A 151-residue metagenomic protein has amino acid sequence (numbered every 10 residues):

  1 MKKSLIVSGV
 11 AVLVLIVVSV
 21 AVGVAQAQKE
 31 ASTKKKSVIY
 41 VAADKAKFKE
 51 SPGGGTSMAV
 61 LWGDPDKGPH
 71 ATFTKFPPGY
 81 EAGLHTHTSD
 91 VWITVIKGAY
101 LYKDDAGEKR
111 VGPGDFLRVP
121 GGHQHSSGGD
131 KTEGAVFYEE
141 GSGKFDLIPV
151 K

Functional and structural regions predicted by a protein language model:
M1-Q28: N-terminal export/membrane-targeting signals
V24-G68: A short, N-terminal "cap"/entry segment at the start of jelly-roll beta-barrel domains of the cupin/DSBH fold
T56, G121-F145: Ligand-binding loop in jelly-roll beta-barrel domains
M58-V60, A71-F73, W92, E108 (+1 more regions): Conserved hydrophobic/aromatic beta-strand scaffold that supports enzyme active sites
D64-D66, D105-H123: Short acidic-glycine-tyrosine-enriched beta hairpin
K67-H87, P120-Q124: Conserved short histidine dyad/triad with adjacent acidic residue
P77-Y80, H87-A106: Glycine- and acidic-residue-biased ligand/ion/polar-headgroup-sensing regions
A82-L84, L101-K103, Q124-K131: Short beta-strand His + acidic residue motifs that chelate non-heme Fe in jelly-roll/DSBH and cupin folds
